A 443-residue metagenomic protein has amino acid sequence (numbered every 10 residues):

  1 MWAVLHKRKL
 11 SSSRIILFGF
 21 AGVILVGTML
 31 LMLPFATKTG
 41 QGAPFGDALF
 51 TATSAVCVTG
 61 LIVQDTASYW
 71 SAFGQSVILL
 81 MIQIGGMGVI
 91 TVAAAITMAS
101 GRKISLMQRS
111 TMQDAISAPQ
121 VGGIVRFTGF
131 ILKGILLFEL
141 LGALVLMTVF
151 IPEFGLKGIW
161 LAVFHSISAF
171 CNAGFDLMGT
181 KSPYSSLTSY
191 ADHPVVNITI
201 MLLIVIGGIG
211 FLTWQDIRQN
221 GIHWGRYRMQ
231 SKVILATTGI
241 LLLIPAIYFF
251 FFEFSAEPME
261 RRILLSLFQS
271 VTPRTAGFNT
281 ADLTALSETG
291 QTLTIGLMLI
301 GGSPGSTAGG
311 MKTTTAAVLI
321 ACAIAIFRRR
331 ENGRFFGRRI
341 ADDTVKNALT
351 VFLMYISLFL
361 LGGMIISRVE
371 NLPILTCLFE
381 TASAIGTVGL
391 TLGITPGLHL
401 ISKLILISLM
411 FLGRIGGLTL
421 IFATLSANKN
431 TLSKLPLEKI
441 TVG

Functional and structural regions predicted by a protein language model:
M1-G443: Membrane-proximal intracellular helices of multi-pass ion channels
